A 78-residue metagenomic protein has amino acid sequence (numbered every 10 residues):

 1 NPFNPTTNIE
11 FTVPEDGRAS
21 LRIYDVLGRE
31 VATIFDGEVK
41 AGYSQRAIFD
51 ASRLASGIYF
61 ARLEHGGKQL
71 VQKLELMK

Functional and structural regions predicted by a protein language model:
N1-Y24, T33, Q45-F49: Glycine-centered coil/turn sites that cap beta-strands in beta-rich domains
P5, E15, A41-Y43, A55 (+1 more regions): Residue-level preference for beta-strand/loop junctions
Y24-V31, Y59: Short, glycine-anchored, charge-dense loop/turn motifs used at functional sites
T33-F35, Q45-I48, S52-K78: C-terminal tail/sorting-segment detector
D36-K40: A short acidic/small-residue loop/turn micro-motif
